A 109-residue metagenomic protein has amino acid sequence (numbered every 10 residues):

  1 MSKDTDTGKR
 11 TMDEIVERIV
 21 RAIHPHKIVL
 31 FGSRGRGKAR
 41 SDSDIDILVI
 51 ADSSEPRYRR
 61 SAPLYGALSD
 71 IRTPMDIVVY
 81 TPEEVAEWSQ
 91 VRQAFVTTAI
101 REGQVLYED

Functional and structural regions predicted by a protein language model:
M1-K27, R36-S41, D52-D109: Catalytic core of pol beta-like nucleotidyltransferases
S33: P-loop (Walker A) phosphate-binding loop of NTP-binding proteins
D44-D46: Acidic Asp/Glu-based divalent-cation binding sites
L48-I50: Short hydrophobic/aromatic beta-strand micro-patches that form the beta-sheet surface supporting nucleotide- or nucleic
